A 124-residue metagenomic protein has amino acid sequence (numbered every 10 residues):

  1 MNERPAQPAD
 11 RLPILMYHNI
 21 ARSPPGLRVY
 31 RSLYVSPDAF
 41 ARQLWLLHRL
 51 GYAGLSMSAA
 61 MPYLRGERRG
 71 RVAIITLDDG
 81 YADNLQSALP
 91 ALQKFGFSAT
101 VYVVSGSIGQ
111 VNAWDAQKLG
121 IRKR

Functional and structural regions predicted by a protein language model:
M1-I14, R22: N-terminal carbohydrate-binding accessory modules
R11-L12, P25, V29-R42, L46-R124: Active-site beta->alpha N-cap acidic-glycine motif
